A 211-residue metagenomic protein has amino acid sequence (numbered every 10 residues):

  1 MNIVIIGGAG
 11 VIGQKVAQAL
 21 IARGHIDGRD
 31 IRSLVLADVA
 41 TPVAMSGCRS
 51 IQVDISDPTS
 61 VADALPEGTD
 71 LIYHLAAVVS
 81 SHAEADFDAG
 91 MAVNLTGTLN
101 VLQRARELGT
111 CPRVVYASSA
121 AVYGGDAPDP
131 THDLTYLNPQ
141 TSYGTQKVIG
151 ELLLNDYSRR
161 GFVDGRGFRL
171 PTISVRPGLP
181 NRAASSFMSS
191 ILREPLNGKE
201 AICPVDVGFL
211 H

Functional and structural regions predicted by a protein language model:
N2-I26: N-terminal Rossmann NAD(P)H-binding glycine-rich loop of SDR-like oxidoreductase domains
I6, A37, I72-A76, V114-A120 (+2 more regions): SDR active-site strand-loop-helix element
V43-D57: Rossmann-fold cofactor-recognition segment
I55-V93: NAD(P)H-binding glycine-rich loop region in Rossmannoid oxidoreductase-like domains and their noncatalytic homologs
S56, A89-N100, L137, T145-Q146: Glycine-rich NAD(P)-binding loop of the Rossmann-fold in SDR/ketoreductase-type enzymes
E84, L170-P180, S190-H211: A conserved pocket-lining segment of Rossmann-fold NAD(P)-dependent short-chain dehydrogenase/reductase
L99-Q140: Conserved Rossmann-fold NAD(P)-dependent oxidoreductase catalytic core, especially the SDR/UDP-sugar
G125, Q140-R166: Active-site Tyr-X1-5-Lys
